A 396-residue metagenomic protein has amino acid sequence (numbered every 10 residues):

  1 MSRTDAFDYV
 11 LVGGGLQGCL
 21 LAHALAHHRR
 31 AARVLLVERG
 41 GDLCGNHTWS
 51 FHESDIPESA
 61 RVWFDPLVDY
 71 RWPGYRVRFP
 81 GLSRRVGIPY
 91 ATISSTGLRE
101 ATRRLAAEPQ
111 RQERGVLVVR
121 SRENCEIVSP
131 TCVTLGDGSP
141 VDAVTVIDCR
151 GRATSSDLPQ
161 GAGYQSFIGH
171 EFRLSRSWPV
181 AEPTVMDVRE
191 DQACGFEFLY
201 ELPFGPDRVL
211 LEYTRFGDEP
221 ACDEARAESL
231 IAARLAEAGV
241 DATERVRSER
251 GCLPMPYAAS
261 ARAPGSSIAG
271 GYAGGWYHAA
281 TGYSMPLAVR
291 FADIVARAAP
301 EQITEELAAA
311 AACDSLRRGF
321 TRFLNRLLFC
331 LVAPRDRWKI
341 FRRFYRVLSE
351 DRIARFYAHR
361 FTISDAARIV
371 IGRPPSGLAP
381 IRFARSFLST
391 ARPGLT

Functional and structural regions predicted by a protein language model:
S2-L35: N-terminal Rossmann-like FAD-binding beta1-loop-alpha1 element of flavoenzymes
V10-V12, V37, P140-R152, I268 (+1 more regions): Short hydrophobic core segments
A24, H28-G81: N-terminal FAD cofactor-binding segment of flavoenzymes
R84-L105, C149, G217-S229: Short beta-strand to alpha-helix junction loop
P109-T243, A259: Predominantly flavin-linked oxidoreductase catalytic cores and closely associated redox partners
A193-F196, G251-A269, F320, F329-R335 (+1 more regions): FAD-binding beta-loop-beta segment adjacent to the flavin cofactor pocket
P220-E249, I268, R290-A312: Flavin-binding catalytic cores
V289, D293-T396: Long, low-complexity C-terminal extensions of enzymes
